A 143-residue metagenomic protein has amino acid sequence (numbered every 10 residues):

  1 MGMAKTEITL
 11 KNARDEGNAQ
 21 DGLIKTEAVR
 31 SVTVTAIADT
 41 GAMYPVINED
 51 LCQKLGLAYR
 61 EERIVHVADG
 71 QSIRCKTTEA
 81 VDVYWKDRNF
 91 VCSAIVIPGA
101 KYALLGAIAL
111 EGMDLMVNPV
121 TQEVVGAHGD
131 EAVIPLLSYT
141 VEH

Functional and structural regions predicted by a protein language model:
M1-H143: Pepsin/retropepsin-fold aspartyl endopeptidases
